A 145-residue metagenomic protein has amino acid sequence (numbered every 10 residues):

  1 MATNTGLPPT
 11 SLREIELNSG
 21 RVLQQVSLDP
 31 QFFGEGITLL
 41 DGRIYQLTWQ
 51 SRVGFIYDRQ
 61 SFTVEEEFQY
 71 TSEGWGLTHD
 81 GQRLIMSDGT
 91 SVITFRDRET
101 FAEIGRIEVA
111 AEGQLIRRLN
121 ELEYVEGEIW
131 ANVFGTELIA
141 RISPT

Functional and structural regions predicted by a protein language model:
M1-P8, I44-S51, M86-S91, A131-G135: Conserved beta-strand positions in repeat-built beta-propeller and related beta-rich domains
M1-V26: Beta-propeller domains
P8-R13, R52-I56, V92-R96, T136-I142: Structural motif
I15-G20, D58-F62, D97-F101, S143-T145: Short loop/turn segments that connect beta-strands within beta-propeller blades
R21-L28, F62-F68, G105-Q114: A short beta-strand motif characteristic of beta-propeller blades
D29-R43, Y70-R83, S87, G113-E128: Beta-rich, blade/repeat-based domains predominating in secreted/periplasmic proteins but also intracellular
R43-Y45, W49-Q69, G76-R83: A generic tandem-repeat structural signature
S91-I139: A contiguous pocket-lining binding segment that forms or flanks enzyme active sites
